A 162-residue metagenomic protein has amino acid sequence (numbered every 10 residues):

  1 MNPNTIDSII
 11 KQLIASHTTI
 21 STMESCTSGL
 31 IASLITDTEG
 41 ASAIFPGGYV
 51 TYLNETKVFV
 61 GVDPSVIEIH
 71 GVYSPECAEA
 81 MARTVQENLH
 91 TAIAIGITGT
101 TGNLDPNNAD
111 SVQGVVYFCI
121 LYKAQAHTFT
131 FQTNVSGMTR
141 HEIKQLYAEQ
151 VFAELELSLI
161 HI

Functional and structural regions predicted by a protein language model:
M1-I160: Short alpha-helical segments enriched in small residues
